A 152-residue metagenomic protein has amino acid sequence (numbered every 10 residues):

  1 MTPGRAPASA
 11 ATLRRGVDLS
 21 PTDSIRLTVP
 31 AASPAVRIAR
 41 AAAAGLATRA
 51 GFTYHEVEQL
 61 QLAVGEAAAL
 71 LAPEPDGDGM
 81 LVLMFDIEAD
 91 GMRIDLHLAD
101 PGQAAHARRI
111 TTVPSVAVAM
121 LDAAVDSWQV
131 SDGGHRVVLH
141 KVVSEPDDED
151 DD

Functional and structural regions predicted by a protein language model:
M1-L62, D152: Bergerat-fold GHKL ATPase/HATPase_c domain
M1-R26, L70-D152: Conserved beta-strand-loop-beta-strand hairpin that lines the nucleotide-binding pocket of ATP/GTP-utilizing enzymes
V36, L46, A67-A68, L121: Long, contiguous hydrophobic alpha-helical segments, chiefly transmembrane helices and signal peptides
T53-D78: Conserved ATP-binding N-box helix of the HATPase_c
